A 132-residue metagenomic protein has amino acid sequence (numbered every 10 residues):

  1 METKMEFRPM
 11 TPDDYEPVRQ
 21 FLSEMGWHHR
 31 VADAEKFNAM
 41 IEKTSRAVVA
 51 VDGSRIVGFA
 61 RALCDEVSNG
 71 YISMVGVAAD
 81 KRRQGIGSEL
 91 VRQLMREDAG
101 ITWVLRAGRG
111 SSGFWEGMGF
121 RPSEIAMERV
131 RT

Functional and structural regions predicted by a protein language model:
M1-V31, A126: Short amphipathic alpha-helix that is part of the acyltransferase structural core
M10, V75-V77, S111: Hydrophobic adenine-recognition pocket in adenosine-nucleotide-binding enzymes
K36-A47, V51-V75: A conserved beta-strand-loop-helix scaffold within acyl/acetyltransferase catalytic domains
V77, R83-R96: Conserved acetyl-CoA-binding loop-helix of GNAT-fold acetyltransferases
R96-R109: Conserved GNAT acetyl-CoA-binding A-motif
W115: Conserved active-site tyrosine of GNAT-family acetyltransferases
M118-I125: Conserved acetyl-CoA-binding loop of GNAT-fold acetyltransferases
